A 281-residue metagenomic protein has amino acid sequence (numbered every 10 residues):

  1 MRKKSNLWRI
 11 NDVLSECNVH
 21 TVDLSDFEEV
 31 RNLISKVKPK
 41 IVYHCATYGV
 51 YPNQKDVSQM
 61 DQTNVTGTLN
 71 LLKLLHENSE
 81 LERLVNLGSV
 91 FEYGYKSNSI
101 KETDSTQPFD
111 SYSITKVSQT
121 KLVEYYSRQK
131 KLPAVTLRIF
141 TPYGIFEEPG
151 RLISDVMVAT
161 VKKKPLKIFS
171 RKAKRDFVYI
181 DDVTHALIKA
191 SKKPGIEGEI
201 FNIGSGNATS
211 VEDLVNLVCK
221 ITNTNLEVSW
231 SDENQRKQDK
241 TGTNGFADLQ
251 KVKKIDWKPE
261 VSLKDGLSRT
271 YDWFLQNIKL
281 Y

Functional and structural regions predicted by a protein language model:
M1-I139: N-terminal Rossmann-like NAD(P)+-binding domain of SDR-like oxidoreductases, especially those catalyzing
S25, V90-E92, P142-G144, A173 (+1 more regions): Conserved sequence/active-site signature of Rossmann-fold short-chain dehydrogenase/reductase
F27-E28, K40, S58, L69 (+8 more regions): Residues in well-ordered alpha-helical elements
N53, F140-T141, I200-I203: Short-chain dehydrogenase/reductase
L71, V123, V156, K251-K253: Structural element of the ATP-grasp superfamily
D104, P108-T115, I139, I145 (+3 more regions): The catalytic Tyr-centered alpha-helix of NAD(P)H-dependent dehydrogenases
S118, L122-Y126, V156, L214 (+1 more regions): Hydrophobic alpha-helix immediately C-terminal to the catalytic Tyr-X-X-X-Lys motif of short-chain
T160-Y281: C-terminal substrate-binding subdomain of Rossmann-fold SDR/epimerase-dehydratase oxidoreductases
